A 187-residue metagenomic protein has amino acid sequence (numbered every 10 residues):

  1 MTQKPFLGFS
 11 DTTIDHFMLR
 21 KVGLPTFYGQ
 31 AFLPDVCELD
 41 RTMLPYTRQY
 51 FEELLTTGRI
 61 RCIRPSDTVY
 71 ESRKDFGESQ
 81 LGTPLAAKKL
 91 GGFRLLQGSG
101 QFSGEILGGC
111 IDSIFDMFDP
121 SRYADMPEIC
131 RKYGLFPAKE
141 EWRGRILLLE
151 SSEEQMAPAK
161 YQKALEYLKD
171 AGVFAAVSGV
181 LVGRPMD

Functional and structural regions predicted by a protein language model:
T2-K21, P25-L33: Short, acidic/small-residue loops that bind anionic groups at enzyme active sites
Q3, R143-G144, A175-V177: A general structural motif
L7, I146-E150, L181: Structural motif
S10, I14, Y46, E105-S113 (+2 more regions): Conserved active-site and cofactor/substrate-binding residues in soluble primary-metabolism enzymes
P25-D112: Conserved anion/nucleotide-ligand pocket segment
I106-P158: Oxyanion-binding "anion nests"
S151, Q155-D187: C-terminal active-site/capping subdomain that shapes the small-molecule cofactor and substrate pocket of enzyme
